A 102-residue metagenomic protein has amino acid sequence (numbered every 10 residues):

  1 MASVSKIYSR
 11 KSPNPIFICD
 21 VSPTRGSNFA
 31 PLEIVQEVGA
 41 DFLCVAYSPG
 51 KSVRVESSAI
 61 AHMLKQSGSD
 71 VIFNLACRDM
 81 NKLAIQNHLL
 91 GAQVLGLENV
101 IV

Functional and structural regions predicted by a protein language model:
M1-F29: N-terminal amphipathic alpha-helix/helix-capping segment at the start of soluble metabolic enzymes
S3-K11, V35-Q36, A61-Q66, Q93: Surface-exposed amphipathic alpha-helices with a cationic face
P15-V21, L43-V45, V71-L75, V100-V102: Hydrophobic faces of well-ordered beta-strands that scaffold small-molecule active sites in alpha/beta enzyme cores
V21-R25, Y47-K51, C77-D79: Active-site-proximal loop/turn and secondary-structure-junction residues that shape catalytic pockets, frequently
T24-Q36, S57, K82-L89: Short, acidic/polar
D41-S58: Glycine-rich, proline-tolerant flexible connector loops at the mouths of alpha/beta enzymes
V53-N74: Alpha-helix-loop-beta-strand connector modules within alpha/beta enzyme cores
